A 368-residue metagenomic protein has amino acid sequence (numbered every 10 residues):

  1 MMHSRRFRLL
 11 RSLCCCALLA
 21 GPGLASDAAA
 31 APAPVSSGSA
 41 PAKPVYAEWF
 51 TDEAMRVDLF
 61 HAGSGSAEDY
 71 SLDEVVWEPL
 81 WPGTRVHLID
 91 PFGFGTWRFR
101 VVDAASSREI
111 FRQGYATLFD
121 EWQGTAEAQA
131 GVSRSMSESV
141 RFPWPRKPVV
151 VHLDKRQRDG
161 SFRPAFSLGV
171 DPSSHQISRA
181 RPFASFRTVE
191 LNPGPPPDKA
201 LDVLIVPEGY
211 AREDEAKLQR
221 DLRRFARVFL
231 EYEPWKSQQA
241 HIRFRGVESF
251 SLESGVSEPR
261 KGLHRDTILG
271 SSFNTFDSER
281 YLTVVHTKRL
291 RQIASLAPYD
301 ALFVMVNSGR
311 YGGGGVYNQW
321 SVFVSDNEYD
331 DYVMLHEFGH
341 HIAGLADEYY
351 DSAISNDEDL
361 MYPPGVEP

Functional and structural regions predicted by a protein language model:
M2-C14: Bacterial N-terminal signal peptides that target proteins for export
R11-G23: Bacterial N-terminal signal peptides
F50-H175: Beta-strand-enriched, solvent-exposed domains that form extended recognition/catalytic surfaces
Q176-K236, G246-V256: Fold-level signature of zinc-dependent metallopeptidase catalytic domains
H241-Y317: Active-site-proximal segments of metallohydrolase catalytic domains
G314-L335: Short pre-active-site segment immediately N-terminal to the catalytic Zn-binding motif
Y332-E348: Active-site recognition of the HExxH zinc-binding catalytic motif
A346-P368: Post-HExxH zinc-binding segment in Zn-dependent metallohydrolases
